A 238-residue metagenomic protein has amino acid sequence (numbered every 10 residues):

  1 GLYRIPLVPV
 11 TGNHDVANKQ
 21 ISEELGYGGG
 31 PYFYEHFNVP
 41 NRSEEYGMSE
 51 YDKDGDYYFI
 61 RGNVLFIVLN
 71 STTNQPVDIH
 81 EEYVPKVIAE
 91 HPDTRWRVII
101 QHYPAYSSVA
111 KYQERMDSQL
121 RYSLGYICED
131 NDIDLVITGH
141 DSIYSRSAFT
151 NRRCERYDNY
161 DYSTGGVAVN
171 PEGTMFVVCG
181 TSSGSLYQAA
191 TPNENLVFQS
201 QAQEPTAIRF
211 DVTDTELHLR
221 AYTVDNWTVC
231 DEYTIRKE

Functional and structural regions predicted by a protein language model:
G1-D93, R115, S123, F149-Q201 (+1 more regions): Extended active-site neighborhood of metal-dependent phosphoesterases/phosphodiesterases
G1-R4, Y126-I133, T213: A structural motif corresponding to the C-terminal end of an alpha-helix and its immediate exit/capping segment
L7-N13, L69-N70, V98-H102, C128-S145 (+1 more regions): Active-site neighborhood of phospho(di)ester-bond hydrolases with catalytic His/Asp-centered motifs
D15-V16, T72-N74, P104-Y106, S142-Y144 (+3 more regions): Short, solvent-exposed loop/turn segments at secondary-structure junctions
T94-V136, A148, C154-R156: Active-site-proximal segments of metal-dependent phosphoesterases and phosphodiesterases across multiple
R209-E238: Acidic, histidine-bearing metal-coordination/catalytic regions of metal-dependent phosphoesterases
